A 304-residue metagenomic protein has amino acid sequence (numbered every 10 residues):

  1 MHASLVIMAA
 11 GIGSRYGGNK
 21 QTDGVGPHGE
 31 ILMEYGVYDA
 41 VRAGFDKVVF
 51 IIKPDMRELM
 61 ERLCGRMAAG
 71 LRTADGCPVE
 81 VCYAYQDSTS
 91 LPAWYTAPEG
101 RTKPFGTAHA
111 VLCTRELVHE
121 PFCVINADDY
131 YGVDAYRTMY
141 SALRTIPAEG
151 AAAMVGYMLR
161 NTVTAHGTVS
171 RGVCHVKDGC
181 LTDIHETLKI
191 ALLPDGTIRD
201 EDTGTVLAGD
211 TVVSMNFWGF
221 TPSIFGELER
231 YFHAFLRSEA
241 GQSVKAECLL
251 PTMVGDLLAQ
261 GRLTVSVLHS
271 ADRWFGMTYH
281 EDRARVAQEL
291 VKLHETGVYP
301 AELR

Functional and structural regions predicted by a protein language model:
M1-L71, E120: N-terminal glycine-rich phosphate-binding loop and ensuing alpha1 helix
M60-C64, M139, L228, V286: Hydrophobic packing residues within well-ordered alpha-helices of enzyme cores
A69-P121: Short phosphate-binding loop-to-helix
E120-Y130: Short beta-strand-to-loop acidic/aromatic patch adjacent to the donor-nucleotide binding site
V133-W218, P222: Conserved core of the sugar-phosphate nucleotidyltransferase
G219, V265-L268, G276: Conserved active-site beta-strand element of glycosyltransferases/polysaccharide synthases
E229-L263: A C-terminal functional module that forms or caps the active site or interfaces directly with catalytic machinery
